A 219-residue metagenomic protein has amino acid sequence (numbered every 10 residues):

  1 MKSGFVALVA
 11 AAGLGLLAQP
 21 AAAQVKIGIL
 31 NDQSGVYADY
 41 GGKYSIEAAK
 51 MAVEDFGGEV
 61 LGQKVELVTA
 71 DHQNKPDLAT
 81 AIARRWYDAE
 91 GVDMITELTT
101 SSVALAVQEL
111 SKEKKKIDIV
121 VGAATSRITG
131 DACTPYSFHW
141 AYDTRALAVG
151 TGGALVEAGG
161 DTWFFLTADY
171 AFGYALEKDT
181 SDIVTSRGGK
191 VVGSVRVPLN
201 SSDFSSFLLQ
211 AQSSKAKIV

Functional and structural regions predicted by a protein language model:
M1-F5: Positively charged n-region of N-terminal signal peptides that target proteins for export
A7-L16: Bacterial N-terminal signal peptides
L16-A23: Sec/Tat signal peptide C-region and signal peptidase I cleavage site
Q24-G41, T99, T162-L166: Short beta-strand segments enriched in small/hydrophobic residues
V36-E47, A171-A175: Glycine- and acidic-residue-enriched helix-capping/strand-helix junction motifs
D39-S45, D55, E59-I128, W140 (+1 more regions): Beta-alpha junction/loop-to-helix N-cap segments that form part of ligand/metal-binding clefts
V92-R196: Extracytoplasmic ligand/sensor domains, especially the bilobed periplasmic-binding protein
K215-V219: Short, intrinsically disordered, charge-balanced linker/junction segments flanking boundaries in proteins
